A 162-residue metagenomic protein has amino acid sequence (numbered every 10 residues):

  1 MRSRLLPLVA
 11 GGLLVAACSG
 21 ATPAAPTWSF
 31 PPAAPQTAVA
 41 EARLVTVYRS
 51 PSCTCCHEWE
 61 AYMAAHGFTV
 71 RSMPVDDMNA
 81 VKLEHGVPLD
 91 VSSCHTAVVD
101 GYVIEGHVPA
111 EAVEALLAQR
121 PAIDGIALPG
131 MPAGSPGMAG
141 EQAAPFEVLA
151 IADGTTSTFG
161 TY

Functional and structural regions predicted by a protein language model:
M1-L8: Bacterial N-terminal signal peptides that target proteins for export
L14-A17: C-terminal motif of bacterial Sec signal peptides marking the signal peptidase cleavage site
S19-T22: Bacterial signal peptide processing site
A25-E41: Low-complexity, Pro/Thr/Ser/Glu-rich flexible segments characteristic of extracytoplasmic/periplasmic regions
A38-E60, A64-H66: Local sequence-structure signature of Cys/Sec-based thiol-disulfide redox active-site neighborhoods
S52, W59, P74-D77, P109-V113: Stable alpha-helical elements in mature extracytoplasmic
E60-A80: Conserved helix-turn-beta segment immediately C-terminal to the redox Cys motif in thioredoxin-like folds
E84, D90-Y162: Thiol/selenol-based redox catalytic cores and closely related redox-interacting motifs
